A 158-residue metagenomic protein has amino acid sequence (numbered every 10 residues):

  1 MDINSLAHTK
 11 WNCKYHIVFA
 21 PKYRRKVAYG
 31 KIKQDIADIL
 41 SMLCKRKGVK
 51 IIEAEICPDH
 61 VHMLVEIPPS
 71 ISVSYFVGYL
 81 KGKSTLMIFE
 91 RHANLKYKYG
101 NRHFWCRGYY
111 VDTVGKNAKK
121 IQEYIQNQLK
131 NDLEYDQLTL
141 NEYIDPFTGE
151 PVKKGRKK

Functional and structural regions predicted by a protein language model:
M1-K158: Basic nucleic-acid-binding interfaces
